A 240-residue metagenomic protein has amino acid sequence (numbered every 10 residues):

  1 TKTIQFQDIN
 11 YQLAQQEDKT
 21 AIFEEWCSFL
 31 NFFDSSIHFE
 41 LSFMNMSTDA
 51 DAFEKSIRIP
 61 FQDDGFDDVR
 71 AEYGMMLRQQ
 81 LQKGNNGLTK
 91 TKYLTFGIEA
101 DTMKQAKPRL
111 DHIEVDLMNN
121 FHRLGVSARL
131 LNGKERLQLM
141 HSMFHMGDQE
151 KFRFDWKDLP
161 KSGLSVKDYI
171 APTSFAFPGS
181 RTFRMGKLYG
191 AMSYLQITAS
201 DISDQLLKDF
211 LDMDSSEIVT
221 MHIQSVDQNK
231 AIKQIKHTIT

Functional and structural regions predicted by a protein language model:
T1-T240: Extended, folded cores of ATP/NTP-driven motor/assembly subunits in large transport and secretion machines
